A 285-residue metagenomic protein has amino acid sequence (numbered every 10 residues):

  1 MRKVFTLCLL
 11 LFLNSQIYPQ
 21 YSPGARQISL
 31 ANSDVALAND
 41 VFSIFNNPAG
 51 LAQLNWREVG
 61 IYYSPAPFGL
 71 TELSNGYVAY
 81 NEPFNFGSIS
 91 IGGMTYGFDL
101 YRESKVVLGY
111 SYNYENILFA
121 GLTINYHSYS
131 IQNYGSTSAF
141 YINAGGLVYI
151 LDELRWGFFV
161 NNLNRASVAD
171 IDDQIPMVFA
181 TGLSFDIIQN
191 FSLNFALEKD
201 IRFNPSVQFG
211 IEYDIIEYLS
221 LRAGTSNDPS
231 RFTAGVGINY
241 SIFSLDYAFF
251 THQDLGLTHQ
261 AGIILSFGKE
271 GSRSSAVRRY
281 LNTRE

Functional and structural regions predicted by a protein language model:
V4-S15: Sec-dependent N-terminal signal peptides
I17-E285: Subset of outer-membrane beta-barrel
